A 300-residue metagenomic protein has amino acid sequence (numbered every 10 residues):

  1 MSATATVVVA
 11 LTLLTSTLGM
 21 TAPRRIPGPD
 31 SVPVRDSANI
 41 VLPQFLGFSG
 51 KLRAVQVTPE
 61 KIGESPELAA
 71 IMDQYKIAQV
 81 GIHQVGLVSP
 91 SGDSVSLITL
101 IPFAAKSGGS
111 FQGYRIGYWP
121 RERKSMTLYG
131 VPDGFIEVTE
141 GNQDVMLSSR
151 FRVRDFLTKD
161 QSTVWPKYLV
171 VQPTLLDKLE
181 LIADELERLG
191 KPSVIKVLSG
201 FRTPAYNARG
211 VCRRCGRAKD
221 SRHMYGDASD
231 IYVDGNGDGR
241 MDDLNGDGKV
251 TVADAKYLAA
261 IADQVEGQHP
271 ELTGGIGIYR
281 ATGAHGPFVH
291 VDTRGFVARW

Functional and structural regions predicted by a protein language model:
M1-T6: N-terminal Sec-pathway targeting helices
T15-S110: Beta-strand-enriched, solvent-exposed domains that form extended recognition/catalytic surfaces
E67-L68, K76-L157: Non-catalytic propeptide/linker segments at domain boundaries
G81, V171, L175-K178, I182 (+1 more regions): Stable alpha-helical elements in mature extracytoplasmic
G134-P192: Active-site acidic/histidine clusters and adjacent loop/turn architecture that either coordinate catalytic ions
E180-R213: Extended, low-complexity, intrinsically disordered C-terminal regulatory tails of eukaryotic serine/threonine kinases
R217-W300: Catalytic cores and adjacent binding grooves of peptidoglycan-active enzymes
